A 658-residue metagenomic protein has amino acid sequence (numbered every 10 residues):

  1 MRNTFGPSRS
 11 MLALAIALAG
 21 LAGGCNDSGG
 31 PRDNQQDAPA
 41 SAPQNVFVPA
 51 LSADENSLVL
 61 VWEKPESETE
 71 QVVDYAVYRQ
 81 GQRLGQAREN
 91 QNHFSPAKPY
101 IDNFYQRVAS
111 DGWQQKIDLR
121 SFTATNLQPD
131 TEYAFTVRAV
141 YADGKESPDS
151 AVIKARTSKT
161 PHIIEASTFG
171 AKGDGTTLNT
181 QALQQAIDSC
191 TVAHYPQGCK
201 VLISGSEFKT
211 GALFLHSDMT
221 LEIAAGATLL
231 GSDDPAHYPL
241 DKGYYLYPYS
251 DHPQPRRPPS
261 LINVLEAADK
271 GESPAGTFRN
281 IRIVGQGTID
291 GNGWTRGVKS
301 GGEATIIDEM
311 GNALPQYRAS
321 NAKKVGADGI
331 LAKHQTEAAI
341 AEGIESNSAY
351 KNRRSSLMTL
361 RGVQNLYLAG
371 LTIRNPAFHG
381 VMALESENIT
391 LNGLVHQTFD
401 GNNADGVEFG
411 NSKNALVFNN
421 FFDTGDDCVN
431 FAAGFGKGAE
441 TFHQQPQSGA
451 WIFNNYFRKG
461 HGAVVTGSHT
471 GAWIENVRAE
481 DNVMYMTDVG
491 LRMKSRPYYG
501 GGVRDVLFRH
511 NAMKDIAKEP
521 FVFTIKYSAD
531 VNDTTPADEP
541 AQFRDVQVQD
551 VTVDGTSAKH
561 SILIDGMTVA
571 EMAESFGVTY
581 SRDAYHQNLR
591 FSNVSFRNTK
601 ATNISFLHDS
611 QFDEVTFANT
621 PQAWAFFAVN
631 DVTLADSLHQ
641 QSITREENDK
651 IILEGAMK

Functional and structural regions predicted by a protein language model:
R2-L12: Bacterial N-terminal signal peptides that target proteins for export
G6-P7, A19, K514: Intrinsically disordered, low-complexity repeat segments enriched in small/polar residues
L12-L18: Hydrophobic helical h-region of N-terminal Sec-dependent signal peptides in bacterial secretory/periplasmic proteins
L21-G24: C-terminal motif of bacterial Sec signal peptides marking the signal peptidase cleavage site
N26-K658: Extracellular/periplasmic carbohydrate-active domains that bind, remodel, or depolymerize complex polysaccharides
